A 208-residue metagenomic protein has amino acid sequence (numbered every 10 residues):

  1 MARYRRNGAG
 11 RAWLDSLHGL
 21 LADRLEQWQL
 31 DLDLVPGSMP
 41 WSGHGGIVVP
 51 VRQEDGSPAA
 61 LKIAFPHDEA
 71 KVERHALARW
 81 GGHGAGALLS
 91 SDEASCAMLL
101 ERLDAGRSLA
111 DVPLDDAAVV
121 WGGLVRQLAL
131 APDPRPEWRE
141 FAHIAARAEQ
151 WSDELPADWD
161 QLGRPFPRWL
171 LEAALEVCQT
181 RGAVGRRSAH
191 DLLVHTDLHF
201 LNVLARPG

Functional and structural regions predicted by a protein language model:
M1-P36: Juxta-kinase regulatory segment immediately upstream of eukaryotic protein kinase catalytic domains
W13-L25, D133-T196, R206-P207: An alpha-helical support segment within catalytic cores of ATP-dependent transferases
H18, H44, D55-L99, R107-L128: A conserved alpha-helical element in kinase catalytic cores
G37-S42: Protein kinase glycine-rich loop
G45-V51: ATP phosphate-binding glycine-rich loop
R52-A59, R206-G208: Active-site beta-strand-loop-beta-strand hairpin of nuclease catalytic cores that positions key catalytic residues
L201-V203: Hydrophobic residue at the +6 position relative to the catalytic HRD Asp in the kinase catalytic loop
